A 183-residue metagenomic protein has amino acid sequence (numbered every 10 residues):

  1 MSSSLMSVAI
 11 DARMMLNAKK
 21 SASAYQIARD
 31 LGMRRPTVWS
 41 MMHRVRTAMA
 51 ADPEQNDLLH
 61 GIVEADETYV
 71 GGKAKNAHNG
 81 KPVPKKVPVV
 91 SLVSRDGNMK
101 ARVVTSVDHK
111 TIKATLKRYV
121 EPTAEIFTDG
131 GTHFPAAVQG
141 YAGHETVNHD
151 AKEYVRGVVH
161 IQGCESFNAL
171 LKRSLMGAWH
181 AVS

Functional and structural regions predicted by a protein language model:
M1-S183: Residue-level recognition of single "structural anchor" positions that define or cap local secondary structure
